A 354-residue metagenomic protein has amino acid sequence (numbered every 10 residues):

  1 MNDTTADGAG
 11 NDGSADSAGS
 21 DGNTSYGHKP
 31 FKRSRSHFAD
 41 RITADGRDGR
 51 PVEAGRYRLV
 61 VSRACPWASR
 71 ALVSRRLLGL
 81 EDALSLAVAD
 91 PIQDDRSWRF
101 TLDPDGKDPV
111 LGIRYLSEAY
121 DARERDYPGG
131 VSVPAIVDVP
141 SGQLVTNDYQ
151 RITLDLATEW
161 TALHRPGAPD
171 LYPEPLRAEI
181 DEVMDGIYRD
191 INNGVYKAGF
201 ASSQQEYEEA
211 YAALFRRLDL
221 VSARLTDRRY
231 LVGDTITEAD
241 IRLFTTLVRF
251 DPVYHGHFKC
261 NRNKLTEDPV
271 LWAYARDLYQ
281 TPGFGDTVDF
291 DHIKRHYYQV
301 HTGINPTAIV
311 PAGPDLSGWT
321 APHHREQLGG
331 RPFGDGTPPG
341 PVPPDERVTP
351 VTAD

Functional and structural regions predicted by a protein language model:
M1-D354: C-terminal alpha-helical interaction module
